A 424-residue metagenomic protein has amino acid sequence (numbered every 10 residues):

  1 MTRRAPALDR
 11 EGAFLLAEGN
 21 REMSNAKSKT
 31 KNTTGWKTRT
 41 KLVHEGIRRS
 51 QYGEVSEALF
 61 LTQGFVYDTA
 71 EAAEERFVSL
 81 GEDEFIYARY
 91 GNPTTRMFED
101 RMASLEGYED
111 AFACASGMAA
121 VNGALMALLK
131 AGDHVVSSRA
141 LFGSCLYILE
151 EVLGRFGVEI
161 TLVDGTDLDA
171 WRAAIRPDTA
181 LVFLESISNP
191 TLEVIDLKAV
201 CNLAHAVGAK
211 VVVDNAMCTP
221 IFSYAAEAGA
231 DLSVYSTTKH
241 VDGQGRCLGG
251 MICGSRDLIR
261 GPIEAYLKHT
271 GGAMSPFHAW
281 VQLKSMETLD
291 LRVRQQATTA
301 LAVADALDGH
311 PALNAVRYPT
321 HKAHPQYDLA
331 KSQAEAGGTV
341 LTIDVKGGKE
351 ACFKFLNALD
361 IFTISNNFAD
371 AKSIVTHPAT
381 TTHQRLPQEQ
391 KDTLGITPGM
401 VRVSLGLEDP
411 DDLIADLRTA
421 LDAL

Functional and structural regions predicted by a protein language model:
T2-L15: Positively charged N-terminal leader segments that act as targeting/secretion signals
R21-K29, E150-E151, E159-T161, A173 (+3 more regions): PLP-dependent enzyme catalytic core of the Aspartate aminotransferase-like
S24-N92, D100: N-terminal "arm"/small-domain region of PLP-dependent enzymes with the aminotransferase-like
N32, L42-Q51, A111-P311, R317: Conserved PLP-enzyme active-site core in the AAT-like
G64-F65, G254-L258, M286, V345-E350: Short loop segments at secondary-structure junctions
T69-A119, S144-E151: Conserved N-terminal alpha-helix of the aminotransferase class I/II PLP-enzyme fold
L105, L307-P311, L359: Acidic-histidine catalytic/liganding microenvironments
A315-V401, L405: Conserved C-terminal alpha-helix-loop-beta "cap" of PLP-dependent enzymes that closes/shapes the active-site mouth
